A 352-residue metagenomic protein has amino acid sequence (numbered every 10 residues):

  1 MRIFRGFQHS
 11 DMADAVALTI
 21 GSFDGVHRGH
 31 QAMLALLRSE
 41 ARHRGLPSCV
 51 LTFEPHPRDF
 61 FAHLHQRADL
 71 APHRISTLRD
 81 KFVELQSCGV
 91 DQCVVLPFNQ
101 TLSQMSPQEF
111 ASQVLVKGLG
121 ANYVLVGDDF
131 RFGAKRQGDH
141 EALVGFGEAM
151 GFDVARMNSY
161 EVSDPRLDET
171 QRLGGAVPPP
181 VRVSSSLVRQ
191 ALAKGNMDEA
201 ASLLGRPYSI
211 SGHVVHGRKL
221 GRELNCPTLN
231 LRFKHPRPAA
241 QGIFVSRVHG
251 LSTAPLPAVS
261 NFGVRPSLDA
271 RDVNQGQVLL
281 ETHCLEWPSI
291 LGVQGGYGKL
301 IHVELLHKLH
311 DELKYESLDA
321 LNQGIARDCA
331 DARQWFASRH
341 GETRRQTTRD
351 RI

Functional and structural regions predicted by a protein language model:
R2-Q8, V94: Short acidic-hydrophobic, aromatic-tinged amphipathic segments that line or gate anion-handling sites
Q8-T77: N-terminal catalytic cores of NTP/NDP-binding nucleotidyl/phosphoryl-transfer enzymes
H27, L85, V124, A200 (+2 more regions): Residue-level signal for inorganic ion chemistry
P57-A62, P165-L167, L313-K314: A short acidic, helix-capping loop that chelates divalent metal ions and anchors anionic groups
P57-M150: N-terminal Rossmann-like or analogous alpha/beta NTP/dinucleotide-binding catalytic cores that position adenine
E148-V264: Glycine-rich, Lys/Arg-enriched anion-binding loops that position phosphate/diphosphate groups for phosphoryl
G217-I352: Phosphate/ribose-recognition catalytic cores of enzymes acting on nucleotide-derived substrates
